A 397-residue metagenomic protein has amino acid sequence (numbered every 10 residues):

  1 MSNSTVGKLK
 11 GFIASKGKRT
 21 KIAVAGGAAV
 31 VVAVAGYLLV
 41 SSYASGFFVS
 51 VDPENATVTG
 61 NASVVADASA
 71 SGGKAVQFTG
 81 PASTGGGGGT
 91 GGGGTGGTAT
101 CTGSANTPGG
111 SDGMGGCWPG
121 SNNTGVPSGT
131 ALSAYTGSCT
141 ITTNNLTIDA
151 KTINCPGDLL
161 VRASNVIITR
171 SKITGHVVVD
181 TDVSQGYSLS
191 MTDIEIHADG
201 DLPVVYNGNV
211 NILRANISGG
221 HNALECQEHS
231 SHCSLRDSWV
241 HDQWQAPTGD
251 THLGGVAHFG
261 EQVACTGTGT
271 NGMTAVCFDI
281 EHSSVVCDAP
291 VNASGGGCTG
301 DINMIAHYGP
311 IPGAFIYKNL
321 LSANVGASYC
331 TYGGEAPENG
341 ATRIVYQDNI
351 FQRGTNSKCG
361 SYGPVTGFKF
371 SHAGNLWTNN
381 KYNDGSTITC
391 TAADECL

Functional and structural regions predicted by a protein language model:
M1-K16, E281: N-terminal Lys/Arg-rich, disordered targeting/topogenic segments
I13-A25, A35-G85: Extracytoplasmic
A82-M114: Ser/Thr/Gly/Pro-rich low-complexity, disordered linker/stalk segments of secreted and cell-surface proteins
A99-T100, G115, G137, V263 (+6 more regions): Extracellular secreted precursors and ectodomains with disulfide-bonded cysteine-rich loops/domains
D112-D201: N-terminal carbohydrate-binding/catalytic regions of secreted carbohydrate-active enzymes
S133-T136, C155-D158, T174-G186, D193-N207 (+5 more regions): Extracellular beta-strand/beta-solenoid scaffold signature
N145-T152, N165-G175, Q185-A198, G208-H221 (+5 more regions): Right-handed parallel beta-helix
I350-L397: Leucine-rich solenoid repeat scaffolds
